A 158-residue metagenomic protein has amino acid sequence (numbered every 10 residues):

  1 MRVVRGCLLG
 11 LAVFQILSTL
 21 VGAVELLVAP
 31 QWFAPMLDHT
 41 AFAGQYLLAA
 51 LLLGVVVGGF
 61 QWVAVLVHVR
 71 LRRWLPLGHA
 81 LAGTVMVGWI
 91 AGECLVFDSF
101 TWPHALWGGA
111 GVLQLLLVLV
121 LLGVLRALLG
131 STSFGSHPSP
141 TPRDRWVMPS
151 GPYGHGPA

Functional and structural regions predicted by a protein language model:
M1-A158: Topology signature of small-to-medium multi-pass alpha-helical membrane proteins
